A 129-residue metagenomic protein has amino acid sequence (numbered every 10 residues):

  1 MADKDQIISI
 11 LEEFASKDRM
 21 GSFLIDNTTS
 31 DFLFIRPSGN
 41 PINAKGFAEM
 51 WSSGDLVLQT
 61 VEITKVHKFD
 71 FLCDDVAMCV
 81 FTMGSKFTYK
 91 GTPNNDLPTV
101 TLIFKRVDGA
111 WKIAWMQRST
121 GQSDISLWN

Functional and structural regions predicted by a protein language model:
A2-Q6, M20-D75, F81: A solvent-exposed, acidic/Ser-Thr-rich amphipathic alpha-helical stretch
Q6-K17: Solvent-exposed, amphipathic alpha-helical segments
S9, V76-M78, L97-T99: Intrinsic-disorder/low-complexity, polar/charged segments enriched in Ser/Thr/Lys/Arg/Asp/Glu/Gln
S16, F34, R118: Active-site micro-motifs of SAM-dependent methyltransferase domains
V80-F87: Generic short beta-strand segments
Y89-G91: Outer-membrane beta-barrel domain signature
P93-N95: Transmembrane beta-barrel outer-membrane domains
L97-L127: Short beta-strand edge/turn micro-motifs at domain boundaries
